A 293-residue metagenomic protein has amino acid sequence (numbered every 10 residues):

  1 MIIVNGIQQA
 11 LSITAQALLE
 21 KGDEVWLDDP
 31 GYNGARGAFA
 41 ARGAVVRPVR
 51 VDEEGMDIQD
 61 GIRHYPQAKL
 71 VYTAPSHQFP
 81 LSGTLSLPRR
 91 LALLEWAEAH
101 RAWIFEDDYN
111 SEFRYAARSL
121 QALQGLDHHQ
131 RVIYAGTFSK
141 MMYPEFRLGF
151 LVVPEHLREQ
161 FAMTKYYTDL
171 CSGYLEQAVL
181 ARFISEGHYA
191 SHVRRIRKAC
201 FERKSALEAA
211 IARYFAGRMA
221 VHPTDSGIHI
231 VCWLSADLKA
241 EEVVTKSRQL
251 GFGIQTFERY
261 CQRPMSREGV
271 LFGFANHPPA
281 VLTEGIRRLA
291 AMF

Functional and structural regions predicted by a protein language model:
M1, K198-E208, M219-W233, V243-T245: Conserved glycine-rich beta-strand-loop-beta hairpin in the small C-terminal domain of fold type I
M1-R101, E112-F113, R118-Q130, C200 (+1 more regions): Conserved core of the PLP fold type I
Y72-A74, F105-D108, E112, G136 (+4 more regions): Short beta-strand segments
H128-K198: Conserved core segment of the aminotransferase class I/II
V153, V231-D237, I254-M292: Conserved PLP-binding active-site segment of the aspartate aminotransferase-like
S185-S191, I211-A212, A216-A220, D225 (+1 more regions): Inter-domain helical "communication" segments and dimerization helices that couple sensory or membrane-embedded modules
